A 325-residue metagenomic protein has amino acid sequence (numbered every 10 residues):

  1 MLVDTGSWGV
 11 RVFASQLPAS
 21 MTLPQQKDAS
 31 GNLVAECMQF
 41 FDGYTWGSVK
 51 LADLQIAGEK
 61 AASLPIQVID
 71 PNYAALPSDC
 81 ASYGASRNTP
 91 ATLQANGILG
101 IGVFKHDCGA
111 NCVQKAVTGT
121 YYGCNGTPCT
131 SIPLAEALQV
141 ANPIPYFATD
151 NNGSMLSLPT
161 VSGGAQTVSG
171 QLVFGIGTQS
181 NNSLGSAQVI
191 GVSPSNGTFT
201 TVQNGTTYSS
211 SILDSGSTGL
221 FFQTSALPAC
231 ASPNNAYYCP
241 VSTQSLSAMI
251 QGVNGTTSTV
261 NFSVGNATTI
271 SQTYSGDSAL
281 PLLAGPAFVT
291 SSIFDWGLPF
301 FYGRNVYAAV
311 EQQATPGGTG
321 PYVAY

Functional and structural regions predicted by a protein language model:
M1-D28, A95-F104, V192-P240, G297: Aspartyl protease active-site motif detector
M1-P77: Signature of the N-terminal lobe/flap region of pepsin-like aspartyl proteases
G6-V10, L17-P18, A61, P71-A75 (+6 more regions): Solvent-exposed loop/turn segments at secondary-structure junctions within structured extracellular/periplasmic domains
Q26-S48, A74-S82, Q166-T207, A231-S245 (+4 more regions): Pepsin-like aspartyl protease folds
Q55-S63, M249-N261: A short, structured loop/turn motif at beta-sheet edges
S63-Y208, G318-V323: Aspartyl protease catalytic domain
D214, S242-A248, S258-V260, P321: One face of beta-strands
G255-Y325: Aspartic protease catalytic domain
